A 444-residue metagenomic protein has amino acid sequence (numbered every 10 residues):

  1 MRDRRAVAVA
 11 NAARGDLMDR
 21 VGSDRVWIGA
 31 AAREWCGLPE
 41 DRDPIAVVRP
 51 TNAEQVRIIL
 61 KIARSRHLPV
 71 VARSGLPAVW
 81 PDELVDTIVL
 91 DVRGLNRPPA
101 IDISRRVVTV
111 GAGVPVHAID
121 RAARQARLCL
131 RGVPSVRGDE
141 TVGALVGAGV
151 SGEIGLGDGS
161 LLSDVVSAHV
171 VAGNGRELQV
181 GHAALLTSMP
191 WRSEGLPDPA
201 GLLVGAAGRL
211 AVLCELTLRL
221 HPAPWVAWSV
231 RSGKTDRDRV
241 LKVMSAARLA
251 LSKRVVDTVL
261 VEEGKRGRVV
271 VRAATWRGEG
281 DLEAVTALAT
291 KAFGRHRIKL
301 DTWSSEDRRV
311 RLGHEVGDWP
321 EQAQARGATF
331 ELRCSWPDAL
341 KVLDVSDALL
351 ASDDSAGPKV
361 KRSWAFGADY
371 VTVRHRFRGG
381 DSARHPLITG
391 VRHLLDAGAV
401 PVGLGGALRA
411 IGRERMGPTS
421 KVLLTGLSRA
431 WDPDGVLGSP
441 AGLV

Functional and structural regions predicted by a protein language model:
M1-A46, I62-P77, F293-R311, L394-P418: N-terminal accessory segments
R25-A30, V48-P50, V70-S74, L90-V92 (+10 more regions): General beta-strand structural signal in soluble alpha/beta enzymes
I28-N96, T109-A112, D120, L128-G132: Glycine-rich N-terminal segment of FAD-binding domains in flavoprotein oxidoreductases, spanning the beta-loop-helix
R33-E34, R49, A78-V79, A122 (+5 more regions): Feature of Fe-S/electron-transfer and energy-metabolism proteins that preferentially highlights extended coupling
P99, H117, R121-L249: FAD-binding subdomain of flavoenzyme oxidoreductases
S232-H393, A397-G398, L404-G405: C-terminal substrate-recognition/cap domain of FAD-linked oxidoreductases
G405-V444: Activity-critical C-terminal alpha-helical subdomain
